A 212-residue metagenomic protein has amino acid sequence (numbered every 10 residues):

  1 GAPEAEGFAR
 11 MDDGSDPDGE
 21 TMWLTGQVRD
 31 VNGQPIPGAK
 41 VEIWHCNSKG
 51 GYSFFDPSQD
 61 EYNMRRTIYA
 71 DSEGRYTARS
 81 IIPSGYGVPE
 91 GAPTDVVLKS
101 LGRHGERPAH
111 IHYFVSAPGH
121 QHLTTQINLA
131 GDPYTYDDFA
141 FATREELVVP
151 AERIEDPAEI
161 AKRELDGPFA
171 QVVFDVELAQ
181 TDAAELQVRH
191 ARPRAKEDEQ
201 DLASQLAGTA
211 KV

Functional and structural regions predicted by a protein language model:
G1-V212: Beta-strand-dominated extracellular/periplasmic modules and repeats in secreted or surface-exposed proteins
